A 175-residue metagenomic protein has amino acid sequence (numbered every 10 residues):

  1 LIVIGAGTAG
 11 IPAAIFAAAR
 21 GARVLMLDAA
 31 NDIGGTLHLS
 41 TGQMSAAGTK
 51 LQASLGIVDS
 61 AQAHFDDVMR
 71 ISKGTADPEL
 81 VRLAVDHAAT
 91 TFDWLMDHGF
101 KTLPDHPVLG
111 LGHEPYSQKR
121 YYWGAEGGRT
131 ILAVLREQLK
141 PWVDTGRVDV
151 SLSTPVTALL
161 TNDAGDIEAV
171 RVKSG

Functional and structural regions predicted by a protein language model:
L1, R20-R23, Q43, T145-R147 (+1 more regions): Loop/turn elements at helix/coil->beta-strand transitions in domains of secreted/extracellular proteins
L1-A9, L25: Beta1/beta-strand and adjacent pyrophosphate-binding region of the FAD-binding site in flavoprotein oxidoreductases
G7, A30-D32, Q43, V156-L159: Acidic, glycine-rich active-site loops and adjacent beta-strand->loop/helix elements that engage anionic groups
T8, T75-D86, E126-R129: Soluble non-cytosolic domains of exported or imported proteins
A14, A18: Gly/Ala-rich phosphate-binding loop of Rossmann-like dinucleotide-binding domains, activating on the conserved
A19-S40: Glycine-rich FAD pyrophosphate-binding loop
A46-A84, P104: Glycine-rich active-site loop/strand segments that organize a redox cofactor
D86-G175: Conserved redox-cofactor binding core of oxidoreductases
